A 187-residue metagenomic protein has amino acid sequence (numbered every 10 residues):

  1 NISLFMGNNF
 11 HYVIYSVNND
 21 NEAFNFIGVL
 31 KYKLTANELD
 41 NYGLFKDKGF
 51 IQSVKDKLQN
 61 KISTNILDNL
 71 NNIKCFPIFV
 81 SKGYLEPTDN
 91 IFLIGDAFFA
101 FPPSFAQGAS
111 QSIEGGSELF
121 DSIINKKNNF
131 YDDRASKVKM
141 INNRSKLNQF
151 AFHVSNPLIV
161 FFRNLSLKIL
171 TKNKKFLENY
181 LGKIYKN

Functional and structural regions predicted by a protein language model:
N1-S63: Conserved FAD-binding catalytic core of PHBH/FMO-like flavoproteins
S3, N65-F76: Short catalytic/ligand-gating loop segments at beta-alpha or beta-beta junctions within enzyme catalytic domains
I14, E22, D47-I51, N72-H153: Conserved mid-domain beta->alpha element of the FAD-binding
K48, E114-S117, V160, N164 (+1 more regions): A structural signal for well-ordered alpha-helical segments within the folded catalytic domains of diverse enzymes
N60-L67, L177: Short, surface-exposed acidic
H153-I159: A charged, well-structured terminal subsegment
N164-N187: C-terminal auxiliary extensions adjacent to catalytic cores
